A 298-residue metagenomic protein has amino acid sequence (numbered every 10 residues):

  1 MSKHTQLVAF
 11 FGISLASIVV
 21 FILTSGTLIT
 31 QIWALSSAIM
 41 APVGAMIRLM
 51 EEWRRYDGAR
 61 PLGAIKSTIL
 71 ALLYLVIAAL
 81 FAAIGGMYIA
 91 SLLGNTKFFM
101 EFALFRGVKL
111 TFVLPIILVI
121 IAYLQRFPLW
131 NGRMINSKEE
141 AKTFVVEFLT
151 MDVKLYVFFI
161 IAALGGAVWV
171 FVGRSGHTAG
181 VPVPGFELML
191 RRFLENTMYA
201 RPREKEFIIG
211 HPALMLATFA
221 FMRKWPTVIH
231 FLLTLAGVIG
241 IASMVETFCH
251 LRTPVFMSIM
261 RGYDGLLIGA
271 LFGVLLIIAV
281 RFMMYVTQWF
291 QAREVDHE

Functional and structural regions predicted by a protein language model:
H4-E298: Alpha-helical transmembrane segments of integral membrane proteins
